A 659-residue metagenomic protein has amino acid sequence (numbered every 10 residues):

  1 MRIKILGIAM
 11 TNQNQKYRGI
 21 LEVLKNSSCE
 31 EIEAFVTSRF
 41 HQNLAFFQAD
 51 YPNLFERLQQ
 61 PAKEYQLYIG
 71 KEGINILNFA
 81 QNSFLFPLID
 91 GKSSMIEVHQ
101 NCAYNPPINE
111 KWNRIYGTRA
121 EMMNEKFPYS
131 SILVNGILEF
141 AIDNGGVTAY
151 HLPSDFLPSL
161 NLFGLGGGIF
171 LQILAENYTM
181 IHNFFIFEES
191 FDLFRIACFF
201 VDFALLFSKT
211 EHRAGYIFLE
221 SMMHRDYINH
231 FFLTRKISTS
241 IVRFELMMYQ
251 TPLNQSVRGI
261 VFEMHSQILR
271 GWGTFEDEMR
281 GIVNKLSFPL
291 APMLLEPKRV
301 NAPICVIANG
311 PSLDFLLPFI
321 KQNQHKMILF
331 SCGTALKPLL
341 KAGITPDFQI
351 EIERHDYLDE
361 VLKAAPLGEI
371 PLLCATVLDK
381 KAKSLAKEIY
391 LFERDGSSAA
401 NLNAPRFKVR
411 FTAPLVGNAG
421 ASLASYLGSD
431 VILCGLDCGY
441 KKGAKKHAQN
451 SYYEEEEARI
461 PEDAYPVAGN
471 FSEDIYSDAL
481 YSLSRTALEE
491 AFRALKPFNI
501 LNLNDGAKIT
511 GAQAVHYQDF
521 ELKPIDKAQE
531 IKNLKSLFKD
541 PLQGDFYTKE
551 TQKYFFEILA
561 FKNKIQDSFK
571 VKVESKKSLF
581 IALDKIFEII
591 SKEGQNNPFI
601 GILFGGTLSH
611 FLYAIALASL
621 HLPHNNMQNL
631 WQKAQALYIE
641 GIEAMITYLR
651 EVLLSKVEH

Functional and structural regions predicted by a protein language model:
G7, T11-L157, L171-I173, H265-G271 (+1 more regions): Class I S-adenosylmethionine
K92, N101, A494-H659: Long, compositionally biased charged/polar accessory segments in the mid-to-C-terminal portions of proteins
I108-R119, F194, C198-G271, K337-L427 (+1 more regions): Acidic/Gly/His-enriched mid-domain segments of enzyme catalytic cores or analogous surface patches that mediate
G146-I186, F288-V361: Secondary-structure-rich domain cores
P158-E220: SAM cofactor-binding core of SAM-dependent methyltransferases, primarily the Rossmann-like beta-alpha-beta module
E188-E189, L336, T345-I350, L427-N450 (+2 more regions): Glycine-rich phosphate/pyrophosphate-binding loops and their adjacent beta-strand/loop elements at enzyme active sites
F203-T210, I350-R354, K363-E369, A448-Y465 (+1 more regions): Acidic, Ser/Thr-rich peripheral helices and adjacent loops at domain boundaries
R459-I509: Polyanion-binding loop/helix "lid" in catalytic or ligand-binding cores
